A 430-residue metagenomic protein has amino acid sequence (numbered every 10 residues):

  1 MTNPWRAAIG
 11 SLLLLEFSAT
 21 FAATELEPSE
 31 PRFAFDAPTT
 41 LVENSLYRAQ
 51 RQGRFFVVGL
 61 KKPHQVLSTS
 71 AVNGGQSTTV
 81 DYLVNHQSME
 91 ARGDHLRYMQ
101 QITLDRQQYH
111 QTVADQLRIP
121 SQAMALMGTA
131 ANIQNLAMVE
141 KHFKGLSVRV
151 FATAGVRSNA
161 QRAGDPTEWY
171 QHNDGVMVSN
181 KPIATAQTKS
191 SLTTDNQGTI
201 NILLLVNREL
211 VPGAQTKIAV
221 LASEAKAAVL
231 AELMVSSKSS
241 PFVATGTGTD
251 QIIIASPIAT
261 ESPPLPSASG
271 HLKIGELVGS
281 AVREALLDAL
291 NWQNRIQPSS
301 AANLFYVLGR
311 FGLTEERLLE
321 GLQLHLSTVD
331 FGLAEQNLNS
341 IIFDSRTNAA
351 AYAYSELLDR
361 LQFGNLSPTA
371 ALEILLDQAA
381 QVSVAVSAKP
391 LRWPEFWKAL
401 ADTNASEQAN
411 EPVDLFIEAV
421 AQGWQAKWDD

Functional and structural regions predicted by a protein language model:
M1-I9: Bacterial N-terminal signal peptides that target proteins for export
I9-G10, F21: Short stretches within intrinsically disordered, low-complexity N-terminal or propeptide regions
L12-L15: Hydrophobic alpha-helical segments of integral membrane proteins
F17-A19: N-terminal signal peptide c-region/cleavage motif recognized by signal peptidases
A23-D430: Alpha/propeptide regions of enzymes that mature by internal proteolysis
